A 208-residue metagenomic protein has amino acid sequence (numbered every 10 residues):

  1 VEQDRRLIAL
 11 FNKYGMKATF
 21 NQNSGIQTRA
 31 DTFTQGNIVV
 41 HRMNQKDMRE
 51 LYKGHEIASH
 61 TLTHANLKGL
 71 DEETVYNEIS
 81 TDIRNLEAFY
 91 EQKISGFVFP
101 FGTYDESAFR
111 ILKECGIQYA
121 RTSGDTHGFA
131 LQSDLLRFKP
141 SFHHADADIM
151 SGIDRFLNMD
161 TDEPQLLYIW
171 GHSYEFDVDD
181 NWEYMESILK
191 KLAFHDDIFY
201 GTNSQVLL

Functional and structural regions predicted by a protein language model:
V1-R5: Short acidic, Gly/Ser-rich segments with clustered Asp/Glu that frequently serve as metal-coordination loops in enzyme
R6, T81, N85, S107 (+2 more regions): Alpha-helical elements of Rossmann-like donor-binding domains used by nucleotide-donor carbohydrate transfer enzymes
R6-M16, G54, I188-H195: A short, Lys/Arg-enriched amphipathic alpha-helix followed by its capping loop at the start of a domain
N12, E87, E91, N158-T161 (+1 more regions): Residue-level signal for alpha-helix termini/capping positions
Y14-R110, E114-Q118, D125-F138, Q165-F176: Metal-dependent polysaccharide deacetylase catalytic core of the NodB/CE4 family, i.e., the active-site-bearing domain
L70-E73, S141-Q205: Catalytic grooves of carbohydrate-active enzymes
